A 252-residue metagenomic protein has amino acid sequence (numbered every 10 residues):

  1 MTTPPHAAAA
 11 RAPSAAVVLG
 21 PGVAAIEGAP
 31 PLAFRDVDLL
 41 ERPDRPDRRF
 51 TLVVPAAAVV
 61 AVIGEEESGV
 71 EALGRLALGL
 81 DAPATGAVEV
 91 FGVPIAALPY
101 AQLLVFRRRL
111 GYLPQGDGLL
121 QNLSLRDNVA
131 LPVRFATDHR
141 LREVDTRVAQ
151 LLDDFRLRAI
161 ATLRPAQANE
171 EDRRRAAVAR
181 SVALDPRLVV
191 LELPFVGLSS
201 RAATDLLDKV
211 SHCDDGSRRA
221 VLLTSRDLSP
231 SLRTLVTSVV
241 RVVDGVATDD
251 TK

Functional and structural regions predicted by a protein language model:
L78: Helix-to-loop junction immediately C-terminal to a conserved catalytic motif
G86-A96: Conserved ABC transporter NBD signature motif
I95-G111: ABC ATPase NBD coupling module
L123-F135: Q-loop/switch helix immediately C-terminal to the Walker
E143-I160: Conserved ABC ATPase "signature" region
R164-D172: Conserved ABC ATPase signature
V178: Hydrophobic anchor residue at the start of the ABC signature
S181-V182: ABC ATPase C-loop
